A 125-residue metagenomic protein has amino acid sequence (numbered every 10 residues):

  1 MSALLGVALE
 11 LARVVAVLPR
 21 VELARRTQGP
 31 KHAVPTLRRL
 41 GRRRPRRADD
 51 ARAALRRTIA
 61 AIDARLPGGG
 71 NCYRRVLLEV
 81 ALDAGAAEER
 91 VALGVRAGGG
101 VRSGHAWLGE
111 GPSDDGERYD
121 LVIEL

Functional and structural regions predicted by a protein language model:
M1-G70: Alpha-helical membrane-targeting segments
T58, L77-L125: Hydrophobic/aromatic-rich core segments of domains that either
G69-L77: Short, thiol/selenol-centered motifs that function as redox-active sites or metal-ligating centers
